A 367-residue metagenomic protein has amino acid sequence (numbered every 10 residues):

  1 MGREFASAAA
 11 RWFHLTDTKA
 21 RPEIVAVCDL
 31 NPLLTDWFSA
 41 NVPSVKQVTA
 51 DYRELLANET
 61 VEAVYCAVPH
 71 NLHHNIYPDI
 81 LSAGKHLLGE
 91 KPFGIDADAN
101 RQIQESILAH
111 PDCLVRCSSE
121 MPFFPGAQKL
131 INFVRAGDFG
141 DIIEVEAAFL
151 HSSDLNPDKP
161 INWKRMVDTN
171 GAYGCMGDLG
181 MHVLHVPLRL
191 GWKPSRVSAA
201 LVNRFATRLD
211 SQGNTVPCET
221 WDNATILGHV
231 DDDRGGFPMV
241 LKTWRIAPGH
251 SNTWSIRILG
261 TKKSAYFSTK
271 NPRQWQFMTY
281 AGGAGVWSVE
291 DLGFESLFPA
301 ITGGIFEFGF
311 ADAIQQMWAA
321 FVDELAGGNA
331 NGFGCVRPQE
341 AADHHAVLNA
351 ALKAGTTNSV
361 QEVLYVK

Functional and structural regions predicted by a protein language model:
M1-P43: N-terminal Rossmann-like dinucleotide-binding module
A10-A20, A109-H110, G137, D232-R234 (+1 more regions): Alpha-helix termini
R21-V25, E324-D343: Glycine- and charged-residue-rich phosphate/anionic-cofactor binding loop of Rossmann-like
V45-K46, A83-K85, H110-C113, D233-P238: A short helix->loop->beta-strand "cap" motif at the edges of active sites that frequently abuts
K46-Y52: Conserved SAM-binding strand-loop segment of SAM-dependent methyltransferases
A63, P69-H70, H74-P122, G137: Beta-strand-loop-alpha-helix segment that lines the small-molecule cofactor/substrate pocket of alpha/beta enzymes
C113, M121-C218, N358: Predominantly a Rossmann-like dinucleotide-binding segment in NAD(P)-dependent oxidoreductases
H182-A281, Q315-G332, N349-A351, V363-K367: Contiguous beta-strand/loop segments that form the cofactor/metal-binding neighborhood of enzyme cores
